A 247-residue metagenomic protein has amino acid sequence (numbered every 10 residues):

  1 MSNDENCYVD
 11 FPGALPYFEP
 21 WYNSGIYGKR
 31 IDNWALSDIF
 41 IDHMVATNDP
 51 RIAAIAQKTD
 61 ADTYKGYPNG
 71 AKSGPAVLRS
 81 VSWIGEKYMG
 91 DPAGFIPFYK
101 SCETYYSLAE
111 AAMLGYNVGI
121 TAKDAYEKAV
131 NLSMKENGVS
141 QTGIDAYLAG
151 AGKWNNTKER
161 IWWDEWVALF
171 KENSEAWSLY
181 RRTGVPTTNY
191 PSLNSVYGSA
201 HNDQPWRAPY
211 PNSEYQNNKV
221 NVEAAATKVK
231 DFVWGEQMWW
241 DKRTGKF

Functional and structural regions predicted by a protein language model:
M1-N137, W154-K158, K246: Structured, solvent-exposed acidic/aromatic patches
M134-E136, Q141-F247: C-terminal functional modules
